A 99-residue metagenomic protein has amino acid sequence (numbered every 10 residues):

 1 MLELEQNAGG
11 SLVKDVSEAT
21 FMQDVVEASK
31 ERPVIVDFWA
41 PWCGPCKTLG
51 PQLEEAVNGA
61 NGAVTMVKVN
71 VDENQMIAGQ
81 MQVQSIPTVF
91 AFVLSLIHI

Functional and structural regions predicted by a protein language model:
M1-L12: N-proximal helix/coil linker or "cap" segments that precede and/or mark the start of modular domains
K14-V34: A short beta-strand-turn-helix
R32, T48-V69: Conserved helix-turn-beta segment immediately C-terminal to the redox Cys motif in thioredoxin-like folds
R32, W39-W42, S85: Short pre-active-site segment immediately N-terminal to redox-active cysteine/selenocysteine motifs in thiol-based
I35-V36, M66, V89: Hydrophobic beta-strand anchors of alpha/beta hydrolase catalytic cores
F38-Q52: Conserved redox-active cysteine motifs that mediate thiol-disulfide chemistry, especially di-cysteine Cys-X(1-2)-Cys
C43, I97-I99: Conserved small/polar residues in nucleotide/adenosyl-binding loops
L53, M76-I77, P87-I97: A short, hydrophobic beta-strand/beta-hairpin element that forms part of a small beta-sheet core
